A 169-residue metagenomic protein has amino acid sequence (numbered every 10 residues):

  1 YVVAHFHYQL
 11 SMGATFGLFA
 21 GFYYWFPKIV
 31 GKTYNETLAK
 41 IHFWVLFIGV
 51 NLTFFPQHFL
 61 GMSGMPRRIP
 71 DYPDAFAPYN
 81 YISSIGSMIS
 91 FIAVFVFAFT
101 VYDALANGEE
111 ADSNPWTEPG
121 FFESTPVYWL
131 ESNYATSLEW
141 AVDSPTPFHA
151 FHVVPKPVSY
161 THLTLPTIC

Functional and structural regions predicted by a protein language model:
V2-G31, N35-I69, P73-P119, S124-Y160: Hydrophobic cores of alpha-helical transmembrane segments in multi-pass integral membrane proteins
T161-T167: Conserved small/polar residues in nucleotide/adenosyl-binding loops
